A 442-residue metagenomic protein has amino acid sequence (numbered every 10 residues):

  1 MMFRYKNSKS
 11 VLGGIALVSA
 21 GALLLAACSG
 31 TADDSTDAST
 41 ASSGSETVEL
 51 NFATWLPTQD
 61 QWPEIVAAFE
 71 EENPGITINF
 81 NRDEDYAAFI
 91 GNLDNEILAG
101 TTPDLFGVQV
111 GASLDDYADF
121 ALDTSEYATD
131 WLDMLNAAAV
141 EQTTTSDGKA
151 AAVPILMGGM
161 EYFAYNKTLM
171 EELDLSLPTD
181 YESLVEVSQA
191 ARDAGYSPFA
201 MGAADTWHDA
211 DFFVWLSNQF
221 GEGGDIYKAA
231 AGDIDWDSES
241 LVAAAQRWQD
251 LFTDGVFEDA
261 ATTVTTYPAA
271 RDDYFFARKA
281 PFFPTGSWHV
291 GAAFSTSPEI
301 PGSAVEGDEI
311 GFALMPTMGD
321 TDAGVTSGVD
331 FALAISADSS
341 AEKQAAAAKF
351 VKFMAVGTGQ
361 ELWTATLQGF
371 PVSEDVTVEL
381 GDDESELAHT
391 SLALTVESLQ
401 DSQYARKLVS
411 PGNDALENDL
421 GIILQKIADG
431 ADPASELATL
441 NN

Functional and structural regions predicted by a protein language model:
M2-G21, L25, S29-S113, E342 (+3 more regions): Conserved N-terminal structural module of periplasmic/extracytoplasmic solute-binding proteins
A68-A137, T168-T179, D273-Y274, P281-F282 (+1 more regions): Extracytoplasmic "Venus flytrap"/periplasmic binding protein-like
E71, D254-V256, P298-T366: Extracytoplasmic/periplasmic substrate-recognition and gating elements
P103-D104, L132-K167, S197-A200, T321-T326 (+1 more regions): A structural signal for short loop-to-beta-strand junctions that line the ligand-binding cleft of periplasmic/secreted
V110-E161, V185, F212, G307 (+1 more regions): Hinge/lid segment of periplasmic solute-binding proteins
A151-I155, E161, V185-D237: Extracytoplasmic/periplasmic solute-binding protein
P154, G369-F370, D375-T377, H389-N442: C-terminal capping/gating helix-and-loop segments adjacent to ligand/active sites or protein-protein/ligand interfaces
A231-T262: Glycine-centered hinge/linker elements that transmit conformational signals in sensory and ligand-binding systems
